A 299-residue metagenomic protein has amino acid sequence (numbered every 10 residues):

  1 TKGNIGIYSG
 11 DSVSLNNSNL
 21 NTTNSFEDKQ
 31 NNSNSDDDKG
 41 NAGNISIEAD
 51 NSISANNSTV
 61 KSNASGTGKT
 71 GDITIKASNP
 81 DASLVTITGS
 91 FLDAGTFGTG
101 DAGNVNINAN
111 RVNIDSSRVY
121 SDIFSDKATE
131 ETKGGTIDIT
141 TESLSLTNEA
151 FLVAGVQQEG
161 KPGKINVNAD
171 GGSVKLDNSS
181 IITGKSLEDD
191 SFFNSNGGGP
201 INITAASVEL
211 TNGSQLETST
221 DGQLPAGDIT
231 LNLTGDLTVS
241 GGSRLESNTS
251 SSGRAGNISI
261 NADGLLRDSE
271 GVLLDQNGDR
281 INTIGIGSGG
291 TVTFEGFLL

Functional and structural regions predicted by a protein language model:
T1-L299: Extracellular and secretory-pathway beta-repeat/beta-biased strand scaffolds
